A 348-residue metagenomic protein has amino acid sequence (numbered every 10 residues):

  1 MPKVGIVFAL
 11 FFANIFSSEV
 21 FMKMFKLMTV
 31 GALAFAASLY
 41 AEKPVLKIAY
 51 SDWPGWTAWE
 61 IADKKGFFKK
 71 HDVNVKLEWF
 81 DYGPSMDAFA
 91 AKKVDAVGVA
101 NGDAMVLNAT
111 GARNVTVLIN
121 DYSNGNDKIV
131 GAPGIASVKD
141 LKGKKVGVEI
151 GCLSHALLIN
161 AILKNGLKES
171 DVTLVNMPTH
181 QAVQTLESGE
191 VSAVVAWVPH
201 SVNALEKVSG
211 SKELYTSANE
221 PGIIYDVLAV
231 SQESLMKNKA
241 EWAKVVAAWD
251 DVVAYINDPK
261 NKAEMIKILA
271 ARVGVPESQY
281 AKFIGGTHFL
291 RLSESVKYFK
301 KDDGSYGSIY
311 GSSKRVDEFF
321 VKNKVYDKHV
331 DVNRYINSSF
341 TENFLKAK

Functional and structural regions predicted by a protein language model:
K3-V7, K23-V30: Sec-dependent signal peptide recognition, specifically the positively charged N-region followed immediately by
V20-F21, F35-E42: Sec/Tat signal peptide C-region and signal peptidase I cleavage site
E42-T185, S192-V198, E213-Y215, G222: Short, glycine-/small- and polar/acidic-enriched structural segments that line small-molecule recognition paths
V94-V99, S188, T287-G304, N343-K348: Short amphipathic alpha-helical segments at helix boundaries and their inter-helical linkers
G102-D103, L174-V175, Q181-E277: Pocket-lining segment of extracytoplasmic ligand-binding domains
M236-V325: Secondary-structure end/capping motifs
Y310-K348: Conserved C-terminal helix/tail region of periplasmic/extracytoplasmic solute-binding proteins
